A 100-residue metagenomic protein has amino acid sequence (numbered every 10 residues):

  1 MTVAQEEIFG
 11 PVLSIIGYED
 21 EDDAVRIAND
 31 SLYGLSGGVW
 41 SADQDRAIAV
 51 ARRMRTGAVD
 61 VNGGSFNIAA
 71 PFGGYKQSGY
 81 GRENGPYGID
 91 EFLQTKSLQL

Functional and structural regions predicted by a protein language model:
M1-L100: Conserved C-terminal structural/oligomerization subdomain of aldehyde/semialdehyde dehydrogenase
